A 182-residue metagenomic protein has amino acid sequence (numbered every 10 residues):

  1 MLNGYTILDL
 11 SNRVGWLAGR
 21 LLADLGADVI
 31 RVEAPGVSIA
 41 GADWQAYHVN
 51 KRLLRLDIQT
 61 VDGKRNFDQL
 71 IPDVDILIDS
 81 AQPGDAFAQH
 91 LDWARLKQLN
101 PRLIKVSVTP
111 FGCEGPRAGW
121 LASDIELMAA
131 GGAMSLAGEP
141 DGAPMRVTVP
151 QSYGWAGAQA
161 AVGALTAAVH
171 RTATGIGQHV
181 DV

Functional and structural regions predicted by a protein language model:
M1-V37: Conserved small-residue-rich beta-alpha loop and adjacent elements that most often cradle the phosphate/pyrophosphate
L8, Y47-Q98: A structured beta-alpha segment of the ubiquitous adenosine-cofactor-binding alpha/beta core
S11, E33, A81, T109 (+1 more regions): Nucleotide-sugar donor-binding loop of glycosyltransferases
S11-V14, Q59, T109, Y153: Structured beta->alpha junctions
L17-L21, G41-Q45, A161: Hydrophobic alpha-helical segments in the ANL/AMP-binding
L21-L25, D73, D85-V182: Active-site-adjacent "lid/gating" segments in soluble enzymes
D24-D57: Glycine-rich phosphate-binding loop and adjoining beta1-alpha1-beta2 segment of Rossmann-like nucleotide-binding folds
I30-V32, L54, I78, I104-V106 (+1 more regions): Hydrophobic/aromatic beta-strand patches that form the interior of the parallel beta-sheet core in alpha/beta enzyme
